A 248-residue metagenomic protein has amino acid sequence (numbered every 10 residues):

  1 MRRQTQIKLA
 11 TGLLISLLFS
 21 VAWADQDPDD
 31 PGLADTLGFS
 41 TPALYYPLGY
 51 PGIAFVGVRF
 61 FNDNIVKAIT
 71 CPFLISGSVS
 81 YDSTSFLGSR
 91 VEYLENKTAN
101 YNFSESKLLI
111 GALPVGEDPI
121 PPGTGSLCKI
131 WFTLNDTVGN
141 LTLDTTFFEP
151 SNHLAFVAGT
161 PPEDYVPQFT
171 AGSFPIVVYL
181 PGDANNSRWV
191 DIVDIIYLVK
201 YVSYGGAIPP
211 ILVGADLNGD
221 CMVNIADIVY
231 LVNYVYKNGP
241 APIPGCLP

Functional and structural regions predicted by a protein language model:
R2-T11: Bacterial N-terminal signal peptides that target proteins for export
A10-S20: Bacterial N-terminal signal peptides
V21-L180, K237-G239, I243-P248: Acidic, low-complexity intrinsically disordered segments
I120, D183-A184, A215-L217: Short clusters of hydrophobic/aromatic residues that line enzyme substrate/ligand-binding pockets
A184-P209, G219-G245: Alpha-helical segments with a strong preference for the paired helices of cellulosomal dockerin domains
I211-V213: Glycine/charged-rich beta-loop-alpha catalytic/anionic-binding loops adjacent to active sites
